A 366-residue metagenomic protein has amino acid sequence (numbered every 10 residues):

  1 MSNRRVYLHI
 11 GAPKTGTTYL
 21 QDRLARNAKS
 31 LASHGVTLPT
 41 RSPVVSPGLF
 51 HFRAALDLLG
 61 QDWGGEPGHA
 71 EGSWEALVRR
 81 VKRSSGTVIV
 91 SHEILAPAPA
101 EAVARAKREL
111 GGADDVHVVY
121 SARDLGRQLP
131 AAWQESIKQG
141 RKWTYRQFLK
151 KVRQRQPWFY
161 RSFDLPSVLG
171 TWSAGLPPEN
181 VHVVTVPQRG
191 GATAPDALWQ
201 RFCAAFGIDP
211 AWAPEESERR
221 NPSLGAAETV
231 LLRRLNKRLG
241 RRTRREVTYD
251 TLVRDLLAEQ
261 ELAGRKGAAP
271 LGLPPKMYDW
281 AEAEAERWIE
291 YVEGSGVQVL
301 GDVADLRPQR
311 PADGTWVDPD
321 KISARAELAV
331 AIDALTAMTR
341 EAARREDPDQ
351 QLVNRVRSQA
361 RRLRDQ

Functional and structural regions predicted by a protein language model:
M1-Q366: Anion-recognition interface
